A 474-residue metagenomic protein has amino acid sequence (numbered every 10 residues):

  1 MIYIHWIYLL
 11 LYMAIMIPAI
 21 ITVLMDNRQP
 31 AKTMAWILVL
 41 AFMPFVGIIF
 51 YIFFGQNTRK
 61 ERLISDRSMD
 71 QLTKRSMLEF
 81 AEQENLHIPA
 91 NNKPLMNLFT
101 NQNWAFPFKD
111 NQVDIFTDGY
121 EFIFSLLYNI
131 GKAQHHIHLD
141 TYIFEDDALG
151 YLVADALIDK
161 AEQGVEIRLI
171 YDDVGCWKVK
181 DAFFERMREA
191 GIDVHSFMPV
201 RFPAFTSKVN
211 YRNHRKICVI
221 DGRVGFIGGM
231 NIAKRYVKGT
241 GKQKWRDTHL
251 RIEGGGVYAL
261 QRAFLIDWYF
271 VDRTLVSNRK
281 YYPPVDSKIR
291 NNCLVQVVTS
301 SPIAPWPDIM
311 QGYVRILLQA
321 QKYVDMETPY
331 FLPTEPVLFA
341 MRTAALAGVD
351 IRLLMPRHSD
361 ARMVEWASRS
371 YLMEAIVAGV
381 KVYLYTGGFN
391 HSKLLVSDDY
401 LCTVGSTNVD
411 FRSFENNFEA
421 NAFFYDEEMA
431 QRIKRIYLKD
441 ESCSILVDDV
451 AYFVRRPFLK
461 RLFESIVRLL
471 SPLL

Functional and structural regions predicted by a protein language model:
M1-Q311, R315, Q319, S359 (+6 more regions): N-terminal localization/anchoring segments of enzymes in phospholipid and broader phosphate metabolism
A320, Y330-R352, P356-R357, A361: Helical hairpin unit composed of two closely spaced alpha helices linked by a short loop
P336-L338, E365-A367, S397-Y400, E415: Histidine/acidic-residue-rich catalytic or RNA/ligand-binding cores of hydrolases and nuclease-related proteins
A340-A344, S370, K439: Short, solvent-exposed amphipathic alpha-helical segments in soluble enzyme and RNA/protein-processing domains
A347, R352-S397: A beta-strand-loop signature enriched in Asp, Gly, Thr, and Trp that corresponds to the sialidase/neuraminidase Asp-box
